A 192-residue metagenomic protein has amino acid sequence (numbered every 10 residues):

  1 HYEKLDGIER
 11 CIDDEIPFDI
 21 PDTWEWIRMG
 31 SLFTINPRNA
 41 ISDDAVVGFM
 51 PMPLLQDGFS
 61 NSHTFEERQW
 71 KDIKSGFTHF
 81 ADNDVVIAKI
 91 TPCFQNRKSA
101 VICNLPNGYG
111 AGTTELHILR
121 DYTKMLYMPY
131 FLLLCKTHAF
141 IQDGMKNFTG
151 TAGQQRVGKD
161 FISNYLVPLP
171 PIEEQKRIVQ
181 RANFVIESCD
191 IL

Functional and structural regions predicted by a protein language model:
H1-I8: Extended, domain-scale alpha-helical bundle/helix-rich regions
K4, S42-M50, M145-F148: Short coil/turn segments at secondary-structure boundaries
E9-E15, G30-I41, M50-V85: Sequence-specific dsDNA recognition surfaces
R10-A40, P168, I172-R181, V185-L192: Non-catalytic DNA-recognition/assembly elements of restriction-modification systems
G76-K136, F148-A152, G158-K159: A short beta-sheet element
I141, Q154-Q155, Q175: Glutamine-centric residue-chemistry signal
